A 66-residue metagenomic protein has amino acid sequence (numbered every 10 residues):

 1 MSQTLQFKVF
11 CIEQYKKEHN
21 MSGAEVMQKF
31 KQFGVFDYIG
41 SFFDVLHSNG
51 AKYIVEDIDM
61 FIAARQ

Functional and structural regions predicted by a protein language model:
M1-Q66: C-terminal alpha-helical interaction appendages
